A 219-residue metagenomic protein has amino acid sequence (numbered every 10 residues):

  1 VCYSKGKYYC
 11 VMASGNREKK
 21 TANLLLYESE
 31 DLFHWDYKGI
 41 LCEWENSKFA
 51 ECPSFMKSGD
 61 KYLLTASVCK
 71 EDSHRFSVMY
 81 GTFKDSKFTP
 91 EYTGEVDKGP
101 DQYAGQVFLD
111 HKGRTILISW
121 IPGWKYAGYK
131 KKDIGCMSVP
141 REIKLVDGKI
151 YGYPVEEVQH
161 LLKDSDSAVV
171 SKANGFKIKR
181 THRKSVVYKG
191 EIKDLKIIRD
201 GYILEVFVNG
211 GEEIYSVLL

Functional and structural regions predicted by a protein language model:
V1-E18, L24-L26, Y37-E45, C52-M56 (+2 more regions): Hydrophobic core segments of beta-strands in well-ordered, beta-rich domains
R17-A22, E71-F76, K130-C136: Short, solvent-exposed loop/turn segments at conserved positions within beta-propeller repeat blades
L26-L32, G81: Conserved Ser/Thr-centered positions that define the repeating blades of beta-propeller domains
I40-K48, G94-G99: Short loop/turn motifs that recur once per blade in beta-propeller domains
K48-P53, Q102-G105: Repeated scaffold domains used in trafficking and secretory/extracellular systems, primarily beta-propellers
F55, R75, K189-G190: Extended hydrophobic/aromatic segments used for targeting, binding, or gating
S58, V68-K87, Q102: Acidic, glycine-rich loop-and-beta core segments that form the ion-binding/anion-interacting portion of active sites
T82-L219: Beta-rich accessory regions
